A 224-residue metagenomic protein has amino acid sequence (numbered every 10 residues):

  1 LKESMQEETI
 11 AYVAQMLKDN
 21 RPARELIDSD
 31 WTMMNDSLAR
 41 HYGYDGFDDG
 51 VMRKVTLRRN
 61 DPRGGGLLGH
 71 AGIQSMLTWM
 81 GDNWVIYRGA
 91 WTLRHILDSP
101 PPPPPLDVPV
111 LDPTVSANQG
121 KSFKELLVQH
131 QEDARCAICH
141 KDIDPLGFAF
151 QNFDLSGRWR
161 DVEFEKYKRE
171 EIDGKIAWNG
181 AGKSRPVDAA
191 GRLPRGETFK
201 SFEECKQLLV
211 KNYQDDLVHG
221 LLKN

Functional and structural regions predicted by a protein language model:
L1-N224: Active-site substrate-binding loop specific to GH73 endo-beta-N-acetylglucosaminidase modules in bacterial autolysins
